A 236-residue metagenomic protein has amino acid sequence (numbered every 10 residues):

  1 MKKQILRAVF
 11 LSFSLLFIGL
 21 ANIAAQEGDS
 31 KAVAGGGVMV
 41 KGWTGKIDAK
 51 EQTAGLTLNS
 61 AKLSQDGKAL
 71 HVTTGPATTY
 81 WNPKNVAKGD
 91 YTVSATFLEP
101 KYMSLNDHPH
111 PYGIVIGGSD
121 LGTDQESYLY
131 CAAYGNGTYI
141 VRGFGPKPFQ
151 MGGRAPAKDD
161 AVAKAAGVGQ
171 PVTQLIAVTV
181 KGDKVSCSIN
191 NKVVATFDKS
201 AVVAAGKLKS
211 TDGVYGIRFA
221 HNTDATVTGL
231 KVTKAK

Functional and structural regions predicted by a protein language model:
M1-F10: Bacterial N-terminal signal peptides that target proteins for export
V9-A21: Bacterial N-terminal signal peptides
Q26-S104: Low-complexity, Ser/Thr/Pro/Gly-rich disordered linker/stalk regions
T74-Q150: Secretory/extracellular carbohydrate-interaction modules and structurally similar beta-sandwich "look-alikes"
A95, G169-A201: Carbohydrate-binding surfaces in secreted/extracellular proteins
A95, T228-V232: Extracellular beta-strand elements of beta-rich domains used for carbohydrate recognition/degradation or cell-matrix
F149-L175: Short, aromatic/His-centered strand-loop micro-motif at the edge of beta-sheets
F197-T228: Flexible glycan-contacting loops in extracellular carbohydrate-active proteins
